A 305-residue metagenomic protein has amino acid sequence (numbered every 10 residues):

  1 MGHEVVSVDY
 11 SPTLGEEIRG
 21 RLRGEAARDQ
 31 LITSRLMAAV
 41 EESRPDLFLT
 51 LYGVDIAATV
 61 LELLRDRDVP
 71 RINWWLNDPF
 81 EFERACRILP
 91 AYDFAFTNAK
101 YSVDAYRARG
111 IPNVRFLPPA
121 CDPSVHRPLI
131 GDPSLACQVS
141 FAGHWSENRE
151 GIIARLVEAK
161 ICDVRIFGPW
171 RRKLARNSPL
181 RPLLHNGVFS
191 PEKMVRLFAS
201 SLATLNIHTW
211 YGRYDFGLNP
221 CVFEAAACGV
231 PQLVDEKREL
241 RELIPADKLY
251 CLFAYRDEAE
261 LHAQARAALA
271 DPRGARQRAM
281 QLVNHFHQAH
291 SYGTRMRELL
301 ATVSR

Functional and structural regions predicted by a protein language model:
M1-L22, A27-I32, S43, Y52-T59 (+1 more regions): Nucleotide-sugar donor-binding catalytic core of glycosyltransferases
R35-L36, T59-V60, E83-R84, E192-K193 (+1 more regions): Short acidic active-site motifs
L49: N-terminal Rossmann-like NAD(P) cofactor-binding module of classical short-chain dehydrogenase/reductase
V60-R67, I88: Catalytic-core regions built around general acid/base machinery
L64-D78: Active-site proximal beta-strand in glycosyltransferases
D78-D93: Membrane-proximal helix-turn-helix segments that form the acceptor-binding/catalytic region of lipid-linked
Y250-D257, A267-R273: Conserved acidic donor-binding segment of nucleotide-sugar-dependent glycosyltransferases
L269-V303: A charged, aromatic-enriched C-terminal amphipathic alpha-helix characteristic of glycosyltransferases across folds
